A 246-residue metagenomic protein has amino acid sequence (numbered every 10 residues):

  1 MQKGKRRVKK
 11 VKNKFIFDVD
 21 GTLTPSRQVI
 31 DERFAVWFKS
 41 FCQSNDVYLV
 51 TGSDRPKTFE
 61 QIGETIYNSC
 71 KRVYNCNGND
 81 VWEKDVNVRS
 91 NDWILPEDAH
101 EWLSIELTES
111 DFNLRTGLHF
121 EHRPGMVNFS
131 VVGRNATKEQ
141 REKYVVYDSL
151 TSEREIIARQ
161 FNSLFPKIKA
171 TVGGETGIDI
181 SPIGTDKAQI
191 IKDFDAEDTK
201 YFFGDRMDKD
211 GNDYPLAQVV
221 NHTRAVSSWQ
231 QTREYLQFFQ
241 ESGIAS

Functional and structural regions predicted by a protein language model:
M1-F17, I30-S40, T65, A245-S246: Non-catalytic pre-domain segments flanking phosphatase-related domains
K10-V11, D31, S181-S246: Mg2+-dependent phosphoryl-transfer enzymes with acidic/Ser/Thr/Gly-rich catalytic loops
V11-N13, N45-D46, S69, E197-T199: Short coil/turn segments at beta-strand junctions that form active-site/ligand-binding loops
V11-V29, L49, I191, D213: Asp-based phosphoryl-transfer active-site loop
F15-F17, V73, Y201-F203: Residue-level marker for buried hydrophobic side chains located in beta-strands that build the well-ordered beta-sheet
S26-R27, T58-Q61, D85, E139 (+2 more regions): Short glycine-/acidic-enriched loop or helix-start segments at secondary-structure transitions that form or flank
V29-H119: Active-site phosphate-binding/coordination module
L114-Y201, M207-N212: Conserved acidic, metal-coordinating active-site core of Asp-based, Mg2+-dependent phosphoryl-transfer enzymes
